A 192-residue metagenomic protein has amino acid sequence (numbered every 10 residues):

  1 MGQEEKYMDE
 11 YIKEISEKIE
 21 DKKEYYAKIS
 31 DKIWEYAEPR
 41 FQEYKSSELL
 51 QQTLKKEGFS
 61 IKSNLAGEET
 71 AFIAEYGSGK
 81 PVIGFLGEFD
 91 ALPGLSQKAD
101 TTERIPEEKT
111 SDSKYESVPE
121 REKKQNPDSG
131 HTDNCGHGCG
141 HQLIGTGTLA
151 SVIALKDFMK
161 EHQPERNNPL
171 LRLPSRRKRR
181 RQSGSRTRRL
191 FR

Functional and structural regions predicted by a protein language model:
E5-H137, Q142-N168: Acidic/His- and Gly-rich active-site-bordering loop/insert found across diverse amide/peptide-bond hydrolases
K160-R192: Fold-level recognition of mixed alpha/beta catalytic cores in primary-metabolism enzymes, strongest
